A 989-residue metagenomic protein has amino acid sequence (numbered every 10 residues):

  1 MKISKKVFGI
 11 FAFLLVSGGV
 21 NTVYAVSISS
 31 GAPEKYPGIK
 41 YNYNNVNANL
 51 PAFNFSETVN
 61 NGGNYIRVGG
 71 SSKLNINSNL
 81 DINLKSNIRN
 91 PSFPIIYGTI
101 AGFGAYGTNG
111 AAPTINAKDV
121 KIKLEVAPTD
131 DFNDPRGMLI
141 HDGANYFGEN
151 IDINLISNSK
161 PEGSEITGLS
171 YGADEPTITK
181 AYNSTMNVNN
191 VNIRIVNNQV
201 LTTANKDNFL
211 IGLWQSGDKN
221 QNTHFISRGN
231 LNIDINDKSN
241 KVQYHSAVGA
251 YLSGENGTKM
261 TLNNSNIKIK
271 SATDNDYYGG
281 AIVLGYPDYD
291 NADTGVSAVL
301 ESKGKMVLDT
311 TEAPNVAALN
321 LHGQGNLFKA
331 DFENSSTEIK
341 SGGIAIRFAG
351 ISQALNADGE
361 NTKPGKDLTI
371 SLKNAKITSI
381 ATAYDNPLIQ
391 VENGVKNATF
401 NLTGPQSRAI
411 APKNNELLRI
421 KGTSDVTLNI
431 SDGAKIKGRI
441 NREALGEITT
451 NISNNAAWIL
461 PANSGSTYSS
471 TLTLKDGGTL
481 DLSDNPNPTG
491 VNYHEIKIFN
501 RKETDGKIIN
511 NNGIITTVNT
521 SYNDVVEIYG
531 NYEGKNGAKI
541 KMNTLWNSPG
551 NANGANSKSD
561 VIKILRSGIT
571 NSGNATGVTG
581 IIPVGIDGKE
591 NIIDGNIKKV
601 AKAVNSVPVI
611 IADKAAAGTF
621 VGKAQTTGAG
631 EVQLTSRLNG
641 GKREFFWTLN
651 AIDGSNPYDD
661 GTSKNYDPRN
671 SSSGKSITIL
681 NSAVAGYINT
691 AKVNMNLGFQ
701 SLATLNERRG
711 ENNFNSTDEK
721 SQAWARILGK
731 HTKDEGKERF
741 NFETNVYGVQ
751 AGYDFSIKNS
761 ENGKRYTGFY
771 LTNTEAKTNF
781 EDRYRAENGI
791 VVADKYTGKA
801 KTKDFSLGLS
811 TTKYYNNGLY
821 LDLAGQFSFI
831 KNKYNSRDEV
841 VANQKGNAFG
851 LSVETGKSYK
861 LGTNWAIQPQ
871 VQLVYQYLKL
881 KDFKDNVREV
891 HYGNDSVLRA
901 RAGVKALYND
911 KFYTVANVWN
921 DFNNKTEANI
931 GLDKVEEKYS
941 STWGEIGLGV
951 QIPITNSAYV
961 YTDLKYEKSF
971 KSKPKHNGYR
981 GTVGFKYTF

Functional and structural regions predicted by a protein language model:
M1-A25: Gram-negative bacterial Sec-dependent N-terminal signal peptides
V23-K40, N49-G70, N83-A111, K121-G143 (+13 more regions): Extracellular beta-strand/beta-solenoid scaffold signature
V26-I28, N543-T544, I582-N762: Outer-membrane translocation/initiation segment of Type V secreted surface proteins
D358-G359, K363, E392, N414 (+1 more regions): Extracellular beta-strand/loop-rich repeat segments of large surface/secreted proteins
F400, A751, L807-L809, L851-T855 (+5 more regions): Membrane-embedded beta-strands of outer-membrane beta-barrel proteins, especially the hydrophobic/small aromatic
G595-I597, K737, N779-R785, N835-R837 (+3 more regions): Outer-membrane beta-barrel and related beta-rich outer-membrane complex signature in Gram-negative bacteria
R669-T863, I867, K965, F970-K973 (+1 more regions): Outer membrane beta-barrel translocator domains of Type V secretion systems
L861, Y877, N886-F989: Outer membrane beta-barrel transmembrane domains
